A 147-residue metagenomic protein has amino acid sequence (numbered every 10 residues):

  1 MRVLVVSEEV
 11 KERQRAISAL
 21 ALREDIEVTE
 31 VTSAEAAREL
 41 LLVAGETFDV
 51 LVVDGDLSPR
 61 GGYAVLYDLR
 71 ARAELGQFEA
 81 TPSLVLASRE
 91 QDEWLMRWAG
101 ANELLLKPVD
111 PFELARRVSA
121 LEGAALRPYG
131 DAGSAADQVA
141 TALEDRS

Functional and structural regions predicted by a protein language model:
M1-L20, L51: Conserved acidic segment of CheY-like receiver
S18-R23, L40, L95, A99: Alpha-helical interaction/dimerization surfaces of two-component signaling modules
T32-V50: Acidic, metal-coordinating helix/loop segments flanking the phosphotransfer/catalytic sites of two-component signaling
L51, L104-L105: Two-component signal transduction core modules
V52-E79: Conserved phosphotransfer microenvironments
A64, V85-E103: Alpha4 helix (beta4-alpha4-beta5 surface) of REC/receiver domains from two-component response regulators
V109-V118: C-terminal output helix
A125-S147: CheY-like receiver
